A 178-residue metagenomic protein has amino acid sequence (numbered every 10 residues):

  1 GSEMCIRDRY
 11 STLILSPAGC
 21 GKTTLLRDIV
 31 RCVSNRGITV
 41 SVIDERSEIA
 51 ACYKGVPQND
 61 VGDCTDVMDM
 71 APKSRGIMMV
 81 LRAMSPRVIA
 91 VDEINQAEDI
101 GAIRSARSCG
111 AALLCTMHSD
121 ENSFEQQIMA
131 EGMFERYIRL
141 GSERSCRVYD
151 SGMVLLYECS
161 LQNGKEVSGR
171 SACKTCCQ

Functional and structural regions predicted by a protein language model:
G1-I6: Short, small-residue-biased leader/transition segments that mark boundaries at the very start of proteins
I14: Hydrophobic anchor at the beta1->P-loop junction of P-loop NTPases
A18: The conserved Walker
K22: Conserved lysine of the Walker
L25, I29: Hydrophobic positions on the alpha1 helix immediately C-terminal to the Walker A/P-loop
S34-V80: P-loop NTPase switch/communication element
M84-D150: Conserved P-loop NTPase nucleotide-binding/switch module
R136-Q178: Conserved P-loop NTPase
